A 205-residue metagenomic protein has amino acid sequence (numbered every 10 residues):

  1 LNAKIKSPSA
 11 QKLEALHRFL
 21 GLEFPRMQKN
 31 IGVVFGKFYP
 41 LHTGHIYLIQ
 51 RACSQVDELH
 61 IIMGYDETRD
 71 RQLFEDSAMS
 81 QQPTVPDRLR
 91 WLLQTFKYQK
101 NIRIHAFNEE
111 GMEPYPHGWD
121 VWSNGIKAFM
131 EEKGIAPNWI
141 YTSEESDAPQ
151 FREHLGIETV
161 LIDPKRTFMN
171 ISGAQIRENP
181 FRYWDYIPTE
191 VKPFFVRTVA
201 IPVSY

Functional and structural regions predicted by a protein language model:
L1-P8: Recognition helix of helix-turn-helix/homeodomain-like DNA-binding domains that insert into the DNA major groove
S9-F24: DNA major-groove recognition helix of helix-turn-helix/homeodomain DNA-binding modules
E23-P202: Nucleotidyltransferase catalytic core that binds NTPs
Y205: Walker A/P-loop nucleotide-binding motif
